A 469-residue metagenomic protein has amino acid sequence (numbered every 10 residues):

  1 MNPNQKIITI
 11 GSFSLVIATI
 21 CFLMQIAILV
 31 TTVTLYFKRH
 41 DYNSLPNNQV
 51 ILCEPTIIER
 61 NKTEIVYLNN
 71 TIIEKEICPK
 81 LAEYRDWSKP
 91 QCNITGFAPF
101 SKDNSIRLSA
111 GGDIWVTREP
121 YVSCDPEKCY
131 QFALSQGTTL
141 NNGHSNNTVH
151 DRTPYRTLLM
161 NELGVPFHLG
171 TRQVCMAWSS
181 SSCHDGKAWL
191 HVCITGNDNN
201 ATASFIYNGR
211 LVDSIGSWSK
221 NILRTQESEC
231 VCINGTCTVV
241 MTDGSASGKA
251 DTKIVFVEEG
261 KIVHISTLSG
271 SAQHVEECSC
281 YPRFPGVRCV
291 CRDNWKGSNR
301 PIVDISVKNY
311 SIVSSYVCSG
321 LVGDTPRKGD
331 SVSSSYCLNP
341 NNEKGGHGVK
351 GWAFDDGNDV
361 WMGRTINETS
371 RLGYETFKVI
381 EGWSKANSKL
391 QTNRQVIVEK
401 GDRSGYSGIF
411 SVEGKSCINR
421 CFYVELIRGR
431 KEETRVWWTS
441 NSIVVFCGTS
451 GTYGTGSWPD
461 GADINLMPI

Functional and structural regions predicted by a protein language model:
N2-K38: Single-pass membrane-anchoring alpha-helices
E76, C278-C280, V287-R292: Extracellular cysteine-rich, disulfide-stabilized repeat modules
V122-D125, I366-I380, D460-P468: Extracellular/lumenal carbohydrate-interaction signature centered on repeated Trp-anchored short motifs
L140-L163, A201-N208, K249-E258, V303: Short, surface-exposed beta-strand/strand-loop-strand elements in extracellular ectodomains
G320-Y374, N387: Low-complexity, glycine/proline/serine-rich flexible segments
A353-W438, S442-I443: Extracellular glycan-recognition modules
R428-P468: Short, aromatic/His-centered strand-loop micro-motif at the edge of beta-sheets
